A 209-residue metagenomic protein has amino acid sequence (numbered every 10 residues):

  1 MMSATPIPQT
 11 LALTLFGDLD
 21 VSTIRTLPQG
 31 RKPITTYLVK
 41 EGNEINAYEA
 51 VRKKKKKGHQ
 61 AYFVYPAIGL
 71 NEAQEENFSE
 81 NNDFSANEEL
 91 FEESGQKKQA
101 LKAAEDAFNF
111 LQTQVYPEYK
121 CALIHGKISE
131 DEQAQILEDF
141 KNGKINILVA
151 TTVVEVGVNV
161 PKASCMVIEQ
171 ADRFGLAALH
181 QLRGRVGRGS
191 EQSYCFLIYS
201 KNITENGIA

Functional and structural regions predicted by a protein language model:
M1-I208: Inter-lobe coupling/hinge segments of SF2-like helicase ATPases
